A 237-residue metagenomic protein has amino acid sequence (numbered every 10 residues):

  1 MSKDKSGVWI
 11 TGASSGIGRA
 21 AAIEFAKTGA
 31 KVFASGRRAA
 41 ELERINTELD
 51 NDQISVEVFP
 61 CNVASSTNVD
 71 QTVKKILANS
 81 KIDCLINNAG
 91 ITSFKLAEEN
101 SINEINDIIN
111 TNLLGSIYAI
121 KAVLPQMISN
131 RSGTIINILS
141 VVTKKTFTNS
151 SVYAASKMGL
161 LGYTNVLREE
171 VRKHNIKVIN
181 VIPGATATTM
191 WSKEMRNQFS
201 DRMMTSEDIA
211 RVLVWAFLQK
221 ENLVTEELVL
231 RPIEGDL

Functional and structural regions predicted by a protein language model:
S14-S15: Conserved glycine-rich cofactor-binding loop
A30-R44: Conserved glycine-rich Rossmann-like NAD(P)H-binding loop of the short-chain dehydrogenase/reductase
F59-Q71, I102: The beta1-alpha1 cofactor-binding region of Rossmann-like NAD(H)/NADP(H)-dependent oxidoreductases
L96-A97, S101-I109: Substrate-binding pocket helix/loop in short-chain dehydrogenase/reductase
I120, S156: Active-site helix of classical SDR
S140: Residue(s) in the substrate-gating loop at a strand-loop-helix junction that position the organic substrate next
K173-H174, N180, R196-L237: C-terminal helical subdomain
